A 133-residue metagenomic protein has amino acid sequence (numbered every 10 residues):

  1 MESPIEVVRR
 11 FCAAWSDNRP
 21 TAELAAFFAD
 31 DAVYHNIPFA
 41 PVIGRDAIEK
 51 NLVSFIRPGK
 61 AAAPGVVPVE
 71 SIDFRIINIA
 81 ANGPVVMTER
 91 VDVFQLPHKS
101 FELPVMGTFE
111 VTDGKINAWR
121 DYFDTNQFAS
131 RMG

Functional and structural regions predicted by a protein language model:
M1-D30: Short acidic-aromatic low-complexity motifs
F11, E23-A25, A32, G44 (+4 more regions): Hydrophobic pocket/interface hotspot
A14, P38-P41, F94: Short histidine/acidic/glycine/proline-rich micro-motifs that form metal- and phosphate-coordinating active-site loops
T21-P84: A solvent-exposed, acidic/Ser-Thr-rich amphipathic alpha-helical stretch
E70-I72, S100-L103: Short solvent-exposed loop/turn micro-motifs enriched in small/polar/acidic residues
A80-A81, Q95-H98: Acidic pyrophosphate-coordinating catalytic loop
T88-L96: Short beta-strand segments that buttress and anchor functional surface loops
E102-S130: Short beta-strand edge/turn micro-motifs at domain boundaries
